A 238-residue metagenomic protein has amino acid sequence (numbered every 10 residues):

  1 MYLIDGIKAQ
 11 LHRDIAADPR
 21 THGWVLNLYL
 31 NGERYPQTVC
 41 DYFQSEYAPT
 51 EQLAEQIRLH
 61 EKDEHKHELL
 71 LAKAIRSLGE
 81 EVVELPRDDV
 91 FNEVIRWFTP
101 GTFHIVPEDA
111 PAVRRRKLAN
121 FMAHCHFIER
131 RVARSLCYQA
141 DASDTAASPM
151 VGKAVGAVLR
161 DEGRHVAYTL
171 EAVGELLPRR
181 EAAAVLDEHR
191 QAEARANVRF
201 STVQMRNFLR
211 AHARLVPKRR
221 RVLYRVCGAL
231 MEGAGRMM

Functional and structural regions predicted by a protein language model:
M1-M238: Non-heme di-metal
